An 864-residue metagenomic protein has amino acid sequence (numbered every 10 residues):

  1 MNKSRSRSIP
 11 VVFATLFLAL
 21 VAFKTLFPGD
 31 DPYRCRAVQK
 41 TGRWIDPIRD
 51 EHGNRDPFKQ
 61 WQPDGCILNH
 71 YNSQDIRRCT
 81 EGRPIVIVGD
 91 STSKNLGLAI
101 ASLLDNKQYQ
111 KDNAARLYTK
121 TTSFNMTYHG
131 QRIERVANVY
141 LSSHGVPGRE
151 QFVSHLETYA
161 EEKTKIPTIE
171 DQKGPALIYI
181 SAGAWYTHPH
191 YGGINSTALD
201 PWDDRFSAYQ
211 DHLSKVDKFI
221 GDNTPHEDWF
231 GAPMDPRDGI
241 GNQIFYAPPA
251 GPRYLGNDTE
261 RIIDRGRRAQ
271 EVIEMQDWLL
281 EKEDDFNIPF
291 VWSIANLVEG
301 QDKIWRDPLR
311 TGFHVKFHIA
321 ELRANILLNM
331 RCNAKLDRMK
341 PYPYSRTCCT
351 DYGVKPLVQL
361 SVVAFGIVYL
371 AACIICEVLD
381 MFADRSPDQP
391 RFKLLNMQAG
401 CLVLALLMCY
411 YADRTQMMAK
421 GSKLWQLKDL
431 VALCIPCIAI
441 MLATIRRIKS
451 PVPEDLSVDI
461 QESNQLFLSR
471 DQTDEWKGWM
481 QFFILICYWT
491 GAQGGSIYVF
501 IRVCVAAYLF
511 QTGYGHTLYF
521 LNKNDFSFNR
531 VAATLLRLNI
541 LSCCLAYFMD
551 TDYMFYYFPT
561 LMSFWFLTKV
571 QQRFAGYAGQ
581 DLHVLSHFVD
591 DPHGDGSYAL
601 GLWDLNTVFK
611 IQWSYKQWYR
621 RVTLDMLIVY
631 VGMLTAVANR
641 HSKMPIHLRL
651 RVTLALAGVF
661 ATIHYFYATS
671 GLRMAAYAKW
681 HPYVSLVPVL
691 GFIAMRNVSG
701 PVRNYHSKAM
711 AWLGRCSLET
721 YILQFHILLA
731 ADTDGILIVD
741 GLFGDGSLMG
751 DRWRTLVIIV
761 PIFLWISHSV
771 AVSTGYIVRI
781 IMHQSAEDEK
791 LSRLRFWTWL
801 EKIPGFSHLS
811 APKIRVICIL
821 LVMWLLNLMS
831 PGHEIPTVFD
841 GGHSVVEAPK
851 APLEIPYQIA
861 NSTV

Functional and structural regions predicted by a protein language model:
M1-W61, G65-Y71, Y109-A114, Y118 (+5 more regions): Membrane-cytosol interface segments of multi-pass membrane proteins, especially ER/Golgi lipid-handling enzymes
E81-P84, Q172-I178, D222-D228, M234-F245 (+1 more regions): Loop/turn elements at helix/coil->beta-strand transitions in domains of secreted/extracellular proteins
R83-I194: Conserved SGNH/GDSL esterase-like catalytic core that processes O-acyl groups on lipids and polysaccharides
A137-P147, A182-Q210, I262-G266, Y615-W618: Surface-exposed cleft-lining segments at the edges of enzyme active sites
R149-T164, I194-G231, D264-L279, V684: Well-ordered, non-membrane alpha-helical segments in soluble/globular domains
P175-N195, Y246-P252, I294-L297, I484-Y488 (+1 more regions): Short loop/turn segments at strand-loop or loop-helix junctions that form parts of catalytic or ligand-binding pockets
G251-I294: Substrate-gating cap/lid alpha-helix
W305-C348: Histidine-centered active-site loop/cap adjacent to the catalytic His in serine esterases/O-acetyl transfer systems
